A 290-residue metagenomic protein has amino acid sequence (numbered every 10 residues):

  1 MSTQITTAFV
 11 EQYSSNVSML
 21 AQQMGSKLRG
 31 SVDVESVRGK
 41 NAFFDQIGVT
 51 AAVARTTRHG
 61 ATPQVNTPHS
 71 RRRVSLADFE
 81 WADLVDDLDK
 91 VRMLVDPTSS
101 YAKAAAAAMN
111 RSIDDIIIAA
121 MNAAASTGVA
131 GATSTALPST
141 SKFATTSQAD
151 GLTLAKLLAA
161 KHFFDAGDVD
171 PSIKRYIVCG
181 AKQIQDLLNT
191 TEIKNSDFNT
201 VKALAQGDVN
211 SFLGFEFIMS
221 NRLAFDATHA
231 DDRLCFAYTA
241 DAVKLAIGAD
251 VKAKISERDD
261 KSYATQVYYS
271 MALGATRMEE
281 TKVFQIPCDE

Functional and structural regions predicted by a protein language model:
S2-V53, T67-S75, A82, R92 (+2 more regions): Sequence/fold signature of self-assembling virion shell proteins
E11, S15, M19, A107 (+6 more regions): Charged/polar, solvent-exposed surface patches and flexible loops
F44, P68-A130, D165-A181, F217 (+1 more regions): Long, contiguous amphipathic alpha-helices that act as assembly "spine/axial" helices in icosahedral shell and virion
R55-T56, V95: A short, polar/proline- and glycine-enriched secondary-structure boundary/capping micro-motif
T57-Q64: Short Gly/aromatic-enriched secondary-structure transition segments
H59, A119-A120, K282: Residue-level detector of alpha-helical recognition elements and their boundaries
N122-A123, K182-D186, L223-F225: Short, catalytically relevant binding-site loops at active-site mouths
V129-K202: Extended, solvent-exposed, turn-rich assembly/linker loops in the middle of proteins
